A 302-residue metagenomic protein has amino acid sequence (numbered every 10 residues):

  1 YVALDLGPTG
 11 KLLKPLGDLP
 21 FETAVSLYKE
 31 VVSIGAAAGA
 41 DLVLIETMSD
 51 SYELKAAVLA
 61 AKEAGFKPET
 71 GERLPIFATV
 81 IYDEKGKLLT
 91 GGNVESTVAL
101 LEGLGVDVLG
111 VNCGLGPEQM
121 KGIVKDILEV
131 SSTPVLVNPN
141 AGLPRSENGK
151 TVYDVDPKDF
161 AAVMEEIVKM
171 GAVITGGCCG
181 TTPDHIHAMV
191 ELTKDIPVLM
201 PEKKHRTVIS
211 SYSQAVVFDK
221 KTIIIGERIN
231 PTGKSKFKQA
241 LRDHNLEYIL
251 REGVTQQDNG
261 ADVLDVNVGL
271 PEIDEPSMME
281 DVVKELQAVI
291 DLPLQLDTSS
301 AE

Functional and structural regions predicted by a protein language model:
Y1-E302: Domain-level signal for soluble alpha/beta catalytic cores
